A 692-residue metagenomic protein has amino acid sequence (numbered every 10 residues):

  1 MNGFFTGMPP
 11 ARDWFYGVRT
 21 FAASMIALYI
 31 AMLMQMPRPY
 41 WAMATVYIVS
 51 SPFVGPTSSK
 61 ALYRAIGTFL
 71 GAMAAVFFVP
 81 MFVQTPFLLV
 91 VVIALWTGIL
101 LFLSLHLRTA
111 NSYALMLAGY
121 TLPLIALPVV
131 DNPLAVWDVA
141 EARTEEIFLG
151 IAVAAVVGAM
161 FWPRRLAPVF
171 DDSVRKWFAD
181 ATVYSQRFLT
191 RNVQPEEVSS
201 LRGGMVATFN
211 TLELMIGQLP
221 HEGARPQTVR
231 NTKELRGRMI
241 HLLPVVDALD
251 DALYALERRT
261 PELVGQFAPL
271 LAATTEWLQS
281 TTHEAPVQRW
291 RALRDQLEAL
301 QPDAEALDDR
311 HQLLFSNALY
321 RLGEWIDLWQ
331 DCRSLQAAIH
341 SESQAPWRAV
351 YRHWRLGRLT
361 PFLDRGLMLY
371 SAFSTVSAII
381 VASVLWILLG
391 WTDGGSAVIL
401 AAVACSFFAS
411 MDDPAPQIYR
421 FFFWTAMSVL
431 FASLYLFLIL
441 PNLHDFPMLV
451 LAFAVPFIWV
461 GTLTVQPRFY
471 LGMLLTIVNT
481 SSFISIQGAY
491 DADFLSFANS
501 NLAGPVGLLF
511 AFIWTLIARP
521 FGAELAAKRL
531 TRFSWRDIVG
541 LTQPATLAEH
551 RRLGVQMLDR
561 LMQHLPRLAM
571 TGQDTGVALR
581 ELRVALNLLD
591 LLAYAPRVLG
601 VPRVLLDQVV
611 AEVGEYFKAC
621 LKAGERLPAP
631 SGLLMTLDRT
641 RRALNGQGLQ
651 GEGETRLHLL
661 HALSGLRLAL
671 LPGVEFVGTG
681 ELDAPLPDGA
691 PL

Functional and structural regions predicted by a protein language model:
M1-T228, S334, A338-S341, A345 (+3 more regions): A transmembrane helix-and-boundary motif of multi-pass membrane transporters/channels
W177-A181, S185-F188, L235-H353, D590-L692: Soluble C-terminal extramembrane regulatory/interaction domains of multi-pass membrane proteins
R519, A523, P544-L633: Extended, charge-rich low-complexity regions and/or helical-solenoid scaffolds
